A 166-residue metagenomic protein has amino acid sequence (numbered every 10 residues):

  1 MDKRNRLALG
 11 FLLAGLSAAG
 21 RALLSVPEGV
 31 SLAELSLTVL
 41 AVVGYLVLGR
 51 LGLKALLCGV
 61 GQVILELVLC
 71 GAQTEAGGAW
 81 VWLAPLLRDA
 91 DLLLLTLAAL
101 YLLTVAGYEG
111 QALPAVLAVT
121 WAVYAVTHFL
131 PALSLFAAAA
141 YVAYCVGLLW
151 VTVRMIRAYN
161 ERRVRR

Functional and structural regions predicted by a protein language model:
N5-G20, C58-Q62: Alpha-helical transmembrane segments
A19-P27, V68-G78, V126-L135: Juxtamembrane "helix-exit" motif on the non-cytosolic side of transmembrane helices
R21-G52, L65: Selected alpha-helical membrane-embedding segments in polytopic membrane proteins
G29-V42, W82-L92, F136-C145: Alpha-helical transmembrane segments of polytopic membrane proteins
G44-L56, L103-A112, N160: Membrane-interface helix-boundary motifs at transmembrane edges
L65-V123: Membrane-proximal helix-loop-helix units in multi-pass membrane proteins
Y124-H128, A132-R166: C-terminal transmembrane-bundle signature of multipass membrane proteins, characterized by strong activation on
